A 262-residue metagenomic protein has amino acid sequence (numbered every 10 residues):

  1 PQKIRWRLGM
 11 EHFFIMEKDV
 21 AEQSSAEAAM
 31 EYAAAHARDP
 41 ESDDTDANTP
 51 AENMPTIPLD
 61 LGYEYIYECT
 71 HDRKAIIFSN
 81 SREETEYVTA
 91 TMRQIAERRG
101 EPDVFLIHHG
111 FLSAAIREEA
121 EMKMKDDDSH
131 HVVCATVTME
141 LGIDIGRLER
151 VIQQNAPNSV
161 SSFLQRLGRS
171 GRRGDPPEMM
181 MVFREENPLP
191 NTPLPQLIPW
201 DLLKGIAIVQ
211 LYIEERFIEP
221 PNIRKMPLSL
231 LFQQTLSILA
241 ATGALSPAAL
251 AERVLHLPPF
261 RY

Functional and structural regions predicted by a protein language model:
P1-T242, A248-Y262: Helicase motor core with emphasis on the C-terminal RecA-like subdomain
